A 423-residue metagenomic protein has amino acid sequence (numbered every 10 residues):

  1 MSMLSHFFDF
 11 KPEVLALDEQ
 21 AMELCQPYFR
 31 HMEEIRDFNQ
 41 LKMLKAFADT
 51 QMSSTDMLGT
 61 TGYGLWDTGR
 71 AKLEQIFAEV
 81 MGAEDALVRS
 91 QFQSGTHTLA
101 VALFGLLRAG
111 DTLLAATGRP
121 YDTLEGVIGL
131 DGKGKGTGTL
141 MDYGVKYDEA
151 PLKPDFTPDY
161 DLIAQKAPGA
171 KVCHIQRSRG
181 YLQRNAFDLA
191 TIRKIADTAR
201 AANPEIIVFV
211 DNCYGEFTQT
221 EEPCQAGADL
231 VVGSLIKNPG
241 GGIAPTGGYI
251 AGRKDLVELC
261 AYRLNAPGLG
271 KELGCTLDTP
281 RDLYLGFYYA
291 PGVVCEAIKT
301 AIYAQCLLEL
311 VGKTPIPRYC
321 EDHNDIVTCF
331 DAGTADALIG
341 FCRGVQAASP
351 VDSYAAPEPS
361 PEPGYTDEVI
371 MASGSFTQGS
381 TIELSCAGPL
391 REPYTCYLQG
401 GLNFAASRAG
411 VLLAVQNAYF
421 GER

Functional and structural regions predicted by a protein language model:
L4-Q26, E33, M43-D56, L65 (+8 more regions): Conserved PLP-enzyme active-site core in the AAT-like
T60, L87-S90, I326-D331: Short glycine-rich or small-residue beta-strand-to-loop segments that form or flank ligand, phosphate, metal/Fe-S
Y63-G69: N-terminal small-domain helix-loop-helix segment of the aminotransferase-like
F77-A78, A304: Structural element of the ATP-grasp superfamily
E309-R423: Conserved C-terminal alpha-helix-loop-beta "cap" of PLP-dependent enzymes that closes/shapes the active-site mouth
